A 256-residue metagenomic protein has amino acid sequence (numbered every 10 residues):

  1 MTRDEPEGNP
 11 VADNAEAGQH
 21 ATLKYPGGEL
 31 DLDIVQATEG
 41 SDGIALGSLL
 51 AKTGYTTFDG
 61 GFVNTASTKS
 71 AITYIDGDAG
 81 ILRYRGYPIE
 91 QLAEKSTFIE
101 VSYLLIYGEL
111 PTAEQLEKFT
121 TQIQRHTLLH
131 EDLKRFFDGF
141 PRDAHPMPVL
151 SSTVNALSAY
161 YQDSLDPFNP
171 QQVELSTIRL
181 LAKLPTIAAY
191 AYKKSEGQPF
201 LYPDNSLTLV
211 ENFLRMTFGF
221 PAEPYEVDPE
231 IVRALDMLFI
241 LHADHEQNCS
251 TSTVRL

Functional and structural regions predicted by a protein language model:
R3-L256: Hydrophobic alpha-helical bundle cores within soluble ligand-binding/oligomerization subdomains
